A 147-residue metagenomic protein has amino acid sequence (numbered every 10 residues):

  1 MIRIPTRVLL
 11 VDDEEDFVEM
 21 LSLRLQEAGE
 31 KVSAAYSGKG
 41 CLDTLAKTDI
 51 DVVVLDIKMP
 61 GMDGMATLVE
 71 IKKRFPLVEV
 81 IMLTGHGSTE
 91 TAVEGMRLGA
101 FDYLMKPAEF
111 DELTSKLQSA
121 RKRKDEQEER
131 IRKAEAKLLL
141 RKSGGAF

Functional and structural regions predicted by a protein language model:
E15-S33: Two-component/phosphorelay signaling modules centered on CheY-like receiver
A34-D43, G64: Helix N-cap/capping motif at the beta->alpha junctions
T48-V54: Active-site beta3 strand of CheY-like receiver
M59: Receiver (REC) domain active-site loop signature in two-component systems and cognate sites in sensor histidine kinases
A108-Q118: C-terminal output helix
K122-F147: CheY-like receiver
